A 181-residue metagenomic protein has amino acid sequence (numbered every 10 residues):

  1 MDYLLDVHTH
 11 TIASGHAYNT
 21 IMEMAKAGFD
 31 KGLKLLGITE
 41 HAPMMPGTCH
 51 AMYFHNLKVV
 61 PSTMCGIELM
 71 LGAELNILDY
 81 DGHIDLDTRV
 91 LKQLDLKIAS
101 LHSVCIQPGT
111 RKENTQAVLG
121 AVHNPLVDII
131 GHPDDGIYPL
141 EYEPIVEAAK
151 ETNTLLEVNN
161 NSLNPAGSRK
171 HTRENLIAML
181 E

Functional and structural regions predicted by a protein language model:
D2, F29, A42, G47-V158 (+1 more regions): Extended substrate/RNA-proximal surfaces in nucleic-acid metabolism proteins
L4-S14, I38-H41, I130-P133: Histidine-centered catalytic micro-motifs
D6-T9, I21, G82, T115: Sparse, context-dependent recognition of short Cys/His-centered cofactor- or disulfide-binding micro-motifs
I12-T48: Metal-associated gating/positioning segment near the N- to mid-region
G15-N19, T48, P139-E147, A166-L180: Histidine/acidic-residue-rich catalytic or RNA/ligand-binding cores of hydrolases and nuclease-related proteins
T20-M24, A117, N175: Well-ordered alpha-helical segments embedded in enzymatic catalytic cores
M24, T39, L57, I145 (+1 more regions): Aromatic/hydrophobic pocket-lining residues that form π-stacking "cages" and hydrophobic walls in ligand
